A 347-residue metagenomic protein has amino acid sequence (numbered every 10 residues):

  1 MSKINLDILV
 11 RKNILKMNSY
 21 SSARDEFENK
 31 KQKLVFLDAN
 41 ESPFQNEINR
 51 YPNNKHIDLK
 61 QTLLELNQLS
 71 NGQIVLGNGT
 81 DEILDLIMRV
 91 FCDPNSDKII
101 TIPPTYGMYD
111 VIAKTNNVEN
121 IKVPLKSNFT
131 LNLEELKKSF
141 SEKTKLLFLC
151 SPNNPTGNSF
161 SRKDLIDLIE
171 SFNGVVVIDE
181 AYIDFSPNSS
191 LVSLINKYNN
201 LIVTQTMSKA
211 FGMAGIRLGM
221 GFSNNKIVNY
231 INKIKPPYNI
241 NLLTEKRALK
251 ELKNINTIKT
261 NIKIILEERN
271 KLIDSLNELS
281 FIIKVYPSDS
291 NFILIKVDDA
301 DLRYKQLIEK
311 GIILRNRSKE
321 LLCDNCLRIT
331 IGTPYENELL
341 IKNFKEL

Functional and structural regions predicted by a protein language model:
M1-L66: N-terminal "arm"/small-domain region of PLP-dependent enzymes with the aminotransferase-like
L6, V10, D93-L149: PLP-dependent aminotransferase-like
K60-K98, N116: Phosphate-binding glycine-rich loop
S127-S186: Active-site phosphate-binding strand-loop segment of PLP-dependent enzymes
K163, E309-K310, E320-L347: PLP-dependent enzyme catalytic core of the Aspartate aminotransferase-like
N200-E278, V285: PLP-dependent aminotransferase class I/II
L266, E278-K310: Conserved PLP-binding catalytic core of the aspartate aminotransferase-like
